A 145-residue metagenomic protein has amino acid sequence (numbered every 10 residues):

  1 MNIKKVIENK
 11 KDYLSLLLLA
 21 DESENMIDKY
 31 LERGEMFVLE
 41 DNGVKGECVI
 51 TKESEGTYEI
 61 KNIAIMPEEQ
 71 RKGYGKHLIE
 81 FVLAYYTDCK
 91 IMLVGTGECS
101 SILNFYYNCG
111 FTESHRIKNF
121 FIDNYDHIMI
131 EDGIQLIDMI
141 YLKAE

Functional and structural regions predicted by a protein language model:
M1-M26: Short amphipathic alpha-helix that is part of the acyltransferase structural core
G34, L136-L142: Short hydrophobic/aromatic beta-strand or adjacent loop that forms the aromatic wall/cage of a ligand/substrate-binding
V38, G43-A64: Conserved beta-strand in the GNAT
I63-R71, G97: A short, internal acetyl-CoA/4′-phosphopantetheine-binding micro-motif in the GNAT/acyltransferase core
I65, I79, C99-I102, N119-Y125: Short glycine/proline-centered loop/turn elements that form peptide/ligand docking sites
E69, G73-F81: Conserved acetyl-CoA pyrophosphate-binding loop and the N-cap/start of the following alpha-helix in GNAT-like
Y85-E98: Conserved GNAT acetyl-CoA-binding A-motif
L93-G95, Y107, T112-I134: Conserved catalytic-core motifs of GNAT/GCN5-like acyltransferases
